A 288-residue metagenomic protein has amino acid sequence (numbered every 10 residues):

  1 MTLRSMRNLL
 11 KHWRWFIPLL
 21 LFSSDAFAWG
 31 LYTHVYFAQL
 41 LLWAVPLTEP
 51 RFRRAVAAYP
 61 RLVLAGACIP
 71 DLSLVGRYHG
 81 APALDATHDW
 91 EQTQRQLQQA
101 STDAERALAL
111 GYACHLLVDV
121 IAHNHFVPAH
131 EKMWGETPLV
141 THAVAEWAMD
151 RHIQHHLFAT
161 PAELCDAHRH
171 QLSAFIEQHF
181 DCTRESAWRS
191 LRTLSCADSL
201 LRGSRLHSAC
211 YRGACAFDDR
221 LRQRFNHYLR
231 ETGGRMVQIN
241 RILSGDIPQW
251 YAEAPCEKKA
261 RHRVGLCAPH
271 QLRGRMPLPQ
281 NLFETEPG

Functional and structural regions predicted by a protein language model:
T2-G111, L117-G288: N-terminal leader/auxiliary helical segments
